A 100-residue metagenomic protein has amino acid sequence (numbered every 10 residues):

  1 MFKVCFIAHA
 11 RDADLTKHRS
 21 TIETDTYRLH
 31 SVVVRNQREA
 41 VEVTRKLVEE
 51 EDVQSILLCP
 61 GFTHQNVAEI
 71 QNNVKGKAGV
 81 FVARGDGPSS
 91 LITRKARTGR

Functional and structural regions predicted by a protein language model:
M1-T16: N-terminal basic/disordered segments at the start of proteins
F2, D52-Q54, G76-A78: Short, well-ordered coil/turn segments that N-cap beta-strands
I22-R38: Glycine-rich phosphate-binding "P-loop"
E42-E50: Short, well-structured alpha-helical segments in soluble
L47, T93-R100: Short, surface-exposed amphipathic charged segments that create phosphate/polyanion-binding patches used for binding
D52-F62: Amphipathic, hydrophobic secondary-structure cores in small proteins
T63-V67: Short, well-ordered alpha-helical microsegments
I70-K95: C-terminal structural segments of small proteins and small subunits
